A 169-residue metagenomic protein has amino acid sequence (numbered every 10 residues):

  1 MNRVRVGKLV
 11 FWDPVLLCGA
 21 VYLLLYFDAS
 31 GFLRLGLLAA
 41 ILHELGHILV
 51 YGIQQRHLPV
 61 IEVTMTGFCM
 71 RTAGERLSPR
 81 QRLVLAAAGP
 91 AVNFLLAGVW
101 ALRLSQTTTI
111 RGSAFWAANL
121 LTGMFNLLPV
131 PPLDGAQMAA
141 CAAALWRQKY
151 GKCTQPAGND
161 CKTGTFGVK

Functional and structural regions predicted by a protein language model:
M1-K169: Hydrophobic transmembrane alpha-helices and their immediate loop junctions in multi-pass integral membrane proteins
